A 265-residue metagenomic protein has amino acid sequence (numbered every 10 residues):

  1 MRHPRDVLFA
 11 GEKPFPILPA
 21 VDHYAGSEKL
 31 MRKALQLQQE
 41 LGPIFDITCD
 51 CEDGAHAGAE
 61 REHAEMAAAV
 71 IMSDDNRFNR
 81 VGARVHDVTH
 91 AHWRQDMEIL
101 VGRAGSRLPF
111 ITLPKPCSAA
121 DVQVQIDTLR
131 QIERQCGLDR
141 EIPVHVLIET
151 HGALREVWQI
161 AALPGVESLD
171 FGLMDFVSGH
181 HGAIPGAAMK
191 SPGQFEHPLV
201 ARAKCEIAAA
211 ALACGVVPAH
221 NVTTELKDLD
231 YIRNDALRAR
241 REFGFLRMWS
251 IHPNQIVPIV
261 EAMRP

Functional and structural regions predicted by a protein language model:
M1-P265: Expand to "…catalyze enediolate/carbanion chemistry for C-C bond making/breaking, isomerization, decarboxylation
